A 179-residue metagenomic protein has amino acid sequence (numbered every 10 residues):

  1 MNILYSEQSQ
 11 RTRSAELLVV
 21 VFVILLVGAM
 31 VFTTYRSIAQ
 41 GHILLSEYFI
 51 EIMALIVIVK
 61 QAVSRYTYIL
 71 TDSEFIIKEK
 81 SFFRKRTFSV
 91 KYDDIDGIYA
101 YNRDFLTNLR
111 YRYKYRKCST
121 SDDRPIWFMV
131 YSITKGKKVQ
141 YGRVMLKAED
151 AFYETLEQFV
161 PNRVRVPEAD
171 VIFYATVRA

Functional and structural regions predicted by a protein language model:
M1-Q40, K137, V166-P167, A175-A179: N-terminal membrane-targeting/pre-transmembrane regions
Y5, Y66-Y68, Y92: Aromatic side chains
T12, K78-K147, V171-A179: Non-transmembrane, membrane-adjacent beta-strand/coil modules in membrane-associated proteins and peripheral
M30-T33, I50, A54-I58: Alpha-helical transmembrane segments and immediately adjacent membrane-interfacial amphipathic helices
S37-I52: Hydrophobic alpha-helical transmembrane segments
I56-E74, K80, K85-R86: Transmembrane-cytosolic junction motif
R143-E157: Terminal membrane-proximal soluble interaction domains of membrane-associated proteins
F159-E168: Pleckstrin homology
